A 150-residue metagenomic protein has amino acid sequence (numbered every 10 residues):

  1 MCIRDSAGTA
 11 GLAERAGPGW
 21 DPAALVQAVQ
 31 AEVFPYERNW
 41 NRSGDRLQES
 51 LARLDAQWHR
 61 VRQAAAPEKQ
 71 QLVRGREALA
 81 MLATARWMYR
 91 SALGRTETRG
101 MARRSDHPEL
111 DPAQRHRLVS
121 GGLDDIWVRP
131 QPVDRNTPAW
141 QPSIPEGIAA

Functional and structural regions predicted by a protein language model:
R4-A150: Glycine- and aromatic-enriched mobile tails/lids
